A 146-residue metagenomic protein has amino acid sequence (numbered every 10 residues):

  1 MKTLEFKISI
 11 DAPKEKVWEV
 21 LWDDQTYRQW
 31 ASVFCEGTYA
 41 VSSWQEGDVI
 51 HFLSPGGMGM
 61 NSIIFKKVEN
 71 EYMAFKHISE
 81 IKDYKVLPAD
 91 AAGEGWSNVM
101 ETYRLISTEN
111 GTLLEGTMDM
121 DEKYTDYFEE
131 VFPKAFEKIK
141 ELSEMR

Functional and structural regions predicted by a protein language model:
M1, P55-G57: Glycine-centered tight beta-turn/hairpin loop motif at sheet-sheet or coil-to-beta transitions
M1-Y39: Hydrophobic ligand-binding cavity/cleft-lining segments
L4-F6, S62, E101, L114-G116: Hydrophobic residues positioned within well-ordered beta-strands of beta-sheet architectures
K7-D11, H51, I63, R104-I106: Generic structural detector for well-ordered beta-strands
V17-L21, Y27, I50, I64 (+4 more regions): Hydrophobic pocket/interface hotspot
W44-I50: Short coil-to-beta transition motif at edge beta-strands of beta-rich domains
M58-E109: Hydrophobic-ligand binding "helix-grip"
E94-S97, L113, D119-R146: A conserved amphipathic terminal alpha-helix motif
